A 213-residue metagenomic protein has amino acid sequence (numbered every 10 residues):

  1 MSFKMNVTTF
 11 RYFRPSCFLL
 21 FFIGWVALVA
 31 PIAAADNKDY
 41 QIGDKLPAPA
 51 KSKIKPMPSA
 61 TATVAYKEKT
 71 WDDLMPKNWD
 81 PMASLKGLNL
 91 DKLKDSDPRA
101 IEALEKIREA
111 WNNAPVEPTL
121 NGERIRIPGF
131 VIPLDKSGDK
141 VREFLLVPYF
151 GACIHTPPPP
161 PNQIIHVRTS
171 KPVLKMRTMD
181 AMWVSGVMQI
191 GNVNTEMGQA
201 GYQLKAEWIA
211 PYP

Functional and structural regions predicted by a protein language model:
M1-R14: N-terminal secretory signal peptides that target proteins for export/translocation
F10-R11, W25, A34: Serine/threonine-rich, low-complexity intrinsically disordered segments
Y12-R14, F18-L19, W111, L120: Extended, compositionally biased low-complexity polar/Lys-Gly-rich tracts and adjacent boundary/linker regions are
S16-V29: Bacterial N-terminal signal peptides
A33-P213: OB-fold and OB-like single-stranded nucleic-acid-recognition modules and their adjacent interaction interfaces
